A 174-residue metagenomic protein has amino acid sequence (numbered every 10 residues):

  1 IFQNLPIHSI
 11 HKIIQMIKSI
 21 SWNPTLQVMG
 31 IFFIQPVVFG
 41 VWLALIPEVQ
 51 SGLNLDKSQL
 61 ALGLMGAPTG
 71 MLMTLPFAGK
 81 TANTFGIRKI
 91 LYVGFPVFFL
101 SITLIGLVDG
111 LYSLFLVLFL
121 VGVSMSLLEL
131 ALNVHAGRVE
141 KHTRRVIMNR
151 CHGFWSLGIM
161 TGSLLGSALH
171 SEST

Functional and structural regions predicted by a protein language model:
S21-L45, F119: Pair of pore-lining "gating" transmembrane helices in MFS-fold secondary transporters
G40, A67-P76, I159-M160: Residue-level signature of mid-helix packing/kink "hotspots" within the transmembrane helices of 12-pass Major
N54, G86, L107-Y112: Helix-breaking motifs and short loop linkers at transmembrane-helix boundaries and internal kinks in secondary membrane
T74-G86, H170: Helix-to-loop junctions at the C-terminal end of transmembrane segments in multipass secondary transporters
R88-L91: Primarily marks hydrophobic transmembrane alpha-helices of the MFS/SLC 12-helix fold
P96-D109: C-terminal ends and interior cores of transmembrane alpha-helices in multi-pass membrane transporters/permeases
L127-E140: Intracellular juxtamembrane helix-capping segments at the cytosolic ends of symmetry-related transmembrane helices
C151, W155-T174: Helix-loop-helix hairpin linking two adjacent transmembrane segments in secondary transporters
